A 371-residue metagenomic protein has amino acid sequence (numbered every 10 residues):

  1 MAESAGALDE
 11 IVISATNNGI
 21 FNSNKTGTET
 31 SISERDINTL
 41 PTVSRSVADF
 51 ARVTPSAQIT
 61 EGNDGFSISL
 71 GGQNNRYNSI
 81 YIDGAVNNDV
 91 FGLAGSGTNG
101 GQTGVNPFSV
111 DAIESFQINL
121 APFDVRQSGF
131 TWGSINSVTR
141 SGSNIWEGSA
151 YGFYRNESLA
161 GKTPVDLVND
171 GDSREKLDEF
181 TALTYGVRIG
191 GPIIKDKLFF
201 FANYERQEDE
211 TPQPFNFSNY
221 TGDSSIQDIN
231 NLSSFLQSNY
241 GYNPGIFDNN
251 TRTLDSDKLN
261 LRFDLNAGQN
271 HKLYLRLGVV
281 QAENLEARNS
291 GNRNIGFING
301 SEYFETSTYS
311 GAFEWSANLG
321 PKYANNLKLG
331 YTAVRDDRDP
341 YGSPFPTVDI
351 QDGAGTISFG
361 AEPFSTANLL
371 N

Functional and structural regions predicted by a protein language model:
A7-S141, N169-S173, G186-R188, Q207: Periplasmic N-terminal accessory/gating domains of Gram-negative outer-membrane beta-barrel systems
E10-V12, S79, S115, I145-E147 (+6 more regions): Membrane-spanning beta-strand positions in outer-membrane beta-barrel proteins
A15, A150-N156, A202-R206, L275-V279 (+1 more regions): Transmembrane beta-barrel strands of outer-membrane/channel proteins
I32-S33, V53, G97-Q102, Q117-N119 (+5 more regions): Extracytoplasmic loops and strand-loop junctions of Gram-negative outer membrane beta-barrel proteins
F66, T131-G133, L183-V187, D257-L261 (+3 more regions): Hydrophobic, lipid-facing positions within transmembrane beta-strands of outer-membrane proteins
L70, S137, V187-G191, L261-L265 (+1 more regions): Residues on the lipid-exposed face of transmembrane beta-strands in outer-membrane beta-barrel proteins
G95-N99, V110-L120, V125-S134, R140-I229 (+2 more regions): Outer-membrane beta-barrel translocator/receptor signature
S238, R252-D255, N266-N371: Replace "related TpsB outer-membrane translocases also match" with "some related outer-membrane beta-barrels such as
